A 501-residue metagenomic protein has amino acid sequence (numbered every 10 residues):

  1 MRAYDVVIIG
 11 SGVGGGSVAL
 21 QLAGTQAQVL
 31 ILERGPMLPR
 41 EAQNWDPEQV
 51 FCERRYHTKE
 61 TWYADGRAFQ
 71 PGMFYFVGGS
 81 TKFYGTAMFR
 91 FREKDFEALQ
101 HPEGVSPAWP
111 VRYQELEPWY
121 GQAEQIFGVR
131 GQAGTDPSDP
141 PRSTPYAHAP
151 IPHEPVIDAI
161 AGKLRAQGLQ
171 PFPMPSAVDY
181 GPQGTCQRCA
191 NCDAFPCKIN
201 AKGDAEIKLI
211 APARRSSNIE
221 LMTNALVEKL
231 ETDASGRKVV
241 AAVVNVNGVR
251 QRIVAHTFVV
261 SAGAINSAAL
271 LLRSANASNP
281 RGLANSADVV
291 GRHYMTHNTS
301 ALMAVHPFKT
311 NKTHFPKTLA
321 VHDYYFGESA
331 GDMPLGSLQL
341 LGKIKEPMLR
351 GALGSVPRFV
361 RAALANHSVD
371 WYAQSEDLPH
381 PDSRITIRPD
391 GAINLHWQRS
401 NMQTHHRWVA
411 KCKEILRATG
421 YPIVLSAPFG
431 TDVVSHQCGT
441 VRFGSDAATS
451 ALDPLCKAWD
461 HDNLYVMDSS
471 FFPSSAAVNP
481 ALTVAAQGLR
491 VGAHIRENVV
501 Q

Functional and structural regions predicted by a protein language model:
M1-G121, V244, N266, P280-H306 (+1 more regions): N-terminal glycine-rich phosphate/pyrophosphate-binding loop and immediately adjacent elements
D5, H256, D462: Conserved acidic residues
S11, K202, H256, L283 (+2 more regions): Alpha-helix N-cap/helix-initiation motif
G24, G35-R40, W45, S216 (+7 more regions): Glycine-rich loop(s) and the adjacent beta-strand/alpha-helix scaffold that form part
I31-L32, L221-M222, V466-M467: Short hydrophobic beta-strand that contains or immediately precedes a catalytic carboxylate
E60, D65-G72, Y84, R90 (+6 more regions): FAD cofactor-binding and catalytic pocket of flavoenzymes
Q100-L226, G430, Q437, R442: Conserved redox-cofactor binding core of oxidoreductases
F172-A177, R188-D193, E228-E231, D370 (+3 more regions): A glycine-rich dinucleotide-binding beta-alpha-beta segment and adjacent secondary-structure elements that constitute
